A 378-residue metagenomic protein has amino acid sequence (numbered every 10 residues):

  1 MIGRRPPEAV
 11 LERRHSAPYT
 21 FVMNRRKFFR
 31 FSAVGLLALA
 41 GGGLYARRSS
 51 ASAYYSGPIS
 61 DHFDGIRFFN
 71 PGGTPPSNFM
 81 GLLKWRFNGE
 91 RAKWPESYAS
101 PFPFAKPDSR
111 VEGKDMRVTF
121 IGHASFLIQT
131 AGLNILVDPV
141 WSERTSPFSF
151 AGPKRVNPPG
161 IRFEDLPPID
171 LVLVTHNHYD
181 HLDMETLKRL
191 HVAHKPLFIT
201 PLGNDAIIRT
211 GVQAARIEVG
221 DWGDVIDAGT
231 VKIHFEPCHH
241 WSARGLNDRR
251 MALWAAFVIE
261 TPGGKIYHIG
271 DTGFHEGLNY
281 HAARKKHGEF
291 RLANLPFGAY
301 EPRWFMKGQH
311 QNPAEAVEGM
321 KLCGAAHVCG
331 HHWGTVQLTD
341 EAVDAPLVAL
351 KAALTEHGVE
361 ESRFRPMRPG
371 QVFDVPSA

Functional and structural regions predicted by a protein language model:
M1-M23, K27: N-terminal secretory signal peptides
T20-V22, K27-D165, I259-H268, R291-F297 (+1 more regions): Metallo-beta-lactamase
N24-F31, Y54-F63, L171, L197-I199 (+3 more regions): Cap/insert and terminal regions of metallo-dependent hydrolase folds
K93-G113, T200-G264, A349-Q371, P376: Metallo-beta-lactamase
S125-Q129, D227-F290, K307-E315: Catalytic core of the metallo-beta-lactamase
I128, D138, H176, I233 (+4 more regions): Divalent metal-coordination and catalytic microenvironments
W141-P158, W241-D248, E301-H310: Acidic/histidine-rich helix-loop elements that form or flank divalent-metal/phosphate-binding sites at the catalytic
F150-I199, K286-N294: Active-site metal-binding motif and surrounding structural segment of the metallo-beta-lactamase
